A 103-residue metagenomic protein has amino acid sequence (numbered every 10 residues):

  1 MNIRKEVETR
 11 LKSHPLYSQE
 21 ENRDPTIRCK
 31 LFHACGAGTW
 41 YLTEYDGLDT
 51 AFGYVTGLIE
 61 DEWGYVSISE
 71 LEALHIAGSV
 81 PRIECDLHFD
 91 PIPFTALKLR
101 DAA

Functional and structural regions predicted by a protein language model:
M1-A102: Catalytic phosphate/metal-binding cores of nucleic-acid and nucleotide-processing enzymes, i.e., regions that mediate
